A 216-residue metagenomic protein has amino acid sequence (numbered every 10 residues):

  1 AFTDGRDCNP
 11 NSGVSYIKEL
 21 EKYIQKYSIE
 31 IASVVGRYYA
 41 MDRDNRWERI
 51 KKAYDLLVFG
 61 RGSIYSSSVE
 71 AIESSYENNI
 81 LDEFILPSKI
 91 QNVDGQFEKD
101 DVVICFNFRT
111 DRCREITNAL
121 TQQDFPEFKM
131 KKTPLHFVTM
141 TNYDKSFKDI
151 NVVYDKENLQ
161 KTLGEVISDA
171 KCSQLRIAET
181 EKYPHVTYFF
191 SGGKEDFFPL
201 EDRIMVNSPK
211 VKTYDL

Functional and structural regions predicted by a protein language model:
A1-L216: Feature captures the catalytic ectodomains and active-site-proximal regions of enzymes that hydrolyze or transfer
